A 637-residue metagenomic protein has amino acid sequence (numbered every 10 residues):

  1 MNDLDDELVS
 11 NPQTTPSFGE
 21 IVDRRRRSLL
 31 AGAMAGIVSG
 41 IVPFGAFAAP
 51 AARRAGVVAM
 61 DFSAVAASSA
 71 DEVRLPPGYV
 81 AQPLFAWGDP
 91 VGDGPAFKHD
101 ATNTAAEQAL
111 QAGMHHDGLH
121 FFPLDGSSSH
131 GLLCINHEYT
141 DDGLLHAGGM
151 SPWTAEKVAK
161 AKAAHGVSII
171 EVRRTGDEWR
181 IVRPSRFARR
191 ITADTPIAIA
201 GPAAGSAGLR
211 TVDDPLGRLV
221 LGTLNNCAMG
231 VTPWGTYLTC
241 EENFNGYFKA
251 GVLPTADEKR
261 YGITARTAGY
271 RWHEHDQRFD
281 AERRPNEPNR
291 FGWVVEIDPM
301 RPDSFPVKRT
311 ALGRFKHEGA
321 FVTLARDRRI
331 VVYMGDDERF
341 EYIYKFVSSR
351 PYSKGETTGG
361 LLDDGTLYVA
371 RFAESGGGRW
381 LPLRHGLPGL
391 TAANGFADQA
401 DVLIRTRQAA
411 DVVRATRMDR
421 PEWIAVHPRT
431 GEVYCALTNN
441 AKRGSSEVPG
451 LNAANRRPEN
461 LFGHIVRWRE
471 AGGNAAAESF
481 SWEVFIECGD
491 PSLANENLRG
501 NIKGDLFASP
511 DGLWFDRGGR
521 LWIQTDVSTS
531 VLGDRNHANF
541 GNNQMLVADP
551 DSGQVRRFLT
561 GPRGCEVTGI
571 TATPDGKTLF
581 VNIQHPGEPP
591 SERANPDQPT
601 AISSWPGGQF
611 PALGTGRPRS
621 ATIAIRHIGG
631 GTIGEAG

Functional and structural regions predicted by a protein language model:
M1-R24: N-terminal secretory signal peptides
T14, V22, R27-A51: N-terminal export signals
V57-N226, G230-P233, T239-N243, T255-D257 (+7 more regions): Long, well-ordered hydrophobic secondary-structure segments characteristic of membrane-embedded and membrane-proximal
E72-P83, A96-E107, D177-G217, I297-R314 (+4 more regions): Blade-edge beta-strand/turn elements of extracellular beta-propeller and related beta-sheet repeat scaffolds
E107-F121, P215-A228, V412-W423, R499-W514 (+1 more regions): Signature of short aromatic-glycine-proline-rich micro-motifs recurring in repeat-based ectodomains
E138-A161, N245-P285, S348-K354, N439-N460 (+2 more regions): Short, conserved, GDST-rich strand-edge loop motifs in beta-rich repeat architectures
A155-A161, H165, E178-R190, E341-A409 (+7 more regions): Beta-propeller fold recognition
N501-P550: Loop/turn-rich, solvent-exposed surfaces of beta-rich toroidal or solenoidal domains
